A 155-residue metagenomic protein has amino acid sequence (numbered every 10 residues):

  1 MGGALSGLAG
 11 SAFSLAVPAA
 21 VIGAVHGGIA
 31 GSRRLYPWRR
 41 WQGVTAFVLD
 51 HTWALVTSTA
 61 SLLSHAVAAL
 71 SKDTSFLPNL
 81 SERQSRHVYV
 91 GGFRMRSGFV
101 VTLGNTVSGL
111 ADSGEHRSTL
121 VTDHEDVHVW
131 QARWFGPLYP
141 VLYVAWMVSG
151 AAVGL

Functional and structural regions predicted by a protein language model:
M1-S64: N-terminal low-structure segments adjacent to metalloprotease catalytic domains across cellular compartments
G3, D50-V101: Auxiliary, metal-adjacent structural segments of Zn-dependent hydrolase domains
W38, F93, D112-H116: Generic hydrophobic alpha-helical membrane-segment signal
W38-W41, W53, W130, W134 (+1 more regions): A residue-identity detector for tryptophan
V100, V107-D123: Short pre-active-site segment immediately N-terminal to the catalytic Zn-binding motif
N105, S118, A145-V148: Terminal accessory regions that mediate trafficking to/through membranes and regulate activation
L120-A132: Active-site recognition of the HExxH zinc-binding catalytic motif
A132-L155: Post-HEXXH active-site segment of zinc metalloproteases
